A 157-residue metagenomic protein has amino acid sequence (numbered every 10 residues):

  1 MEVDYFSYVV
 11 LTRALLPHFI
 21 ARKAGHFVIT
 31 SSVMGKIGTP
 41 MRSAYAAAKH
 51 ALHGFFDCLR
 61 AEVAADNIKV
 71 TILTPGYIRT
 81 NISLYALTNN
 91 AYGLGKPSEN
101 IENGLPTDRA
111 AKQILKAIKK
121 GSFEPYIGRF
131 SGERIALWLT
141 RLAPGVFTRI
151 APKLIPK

Functional and structural regions predicted by a protein language model:
T12, A48: Active-site helix of classical SDR
A14-K23: A short helix-coil junction within the Rossmann-fold of NAD(P)-dependent oxidoreductases
P17, A61-A64: Alpha-helical segment proximal to the catalytic Tyr-Lys
S32: Residue(s) in the substrate-gating loop at a strand-loop-helix junction that position the organic substrate next
I37-A44, L59: Active-site loop immediately N-terminal to the catalytic Tyr-X3-Lys motif of short-chain dehydrogenase/reductase
A65-S131: SDR active-site lid
S122-K157: A transmembrane-helix-recognition feature enriched in membrane-embedded lipid enzymes and envelope glyco-/phospholipid
